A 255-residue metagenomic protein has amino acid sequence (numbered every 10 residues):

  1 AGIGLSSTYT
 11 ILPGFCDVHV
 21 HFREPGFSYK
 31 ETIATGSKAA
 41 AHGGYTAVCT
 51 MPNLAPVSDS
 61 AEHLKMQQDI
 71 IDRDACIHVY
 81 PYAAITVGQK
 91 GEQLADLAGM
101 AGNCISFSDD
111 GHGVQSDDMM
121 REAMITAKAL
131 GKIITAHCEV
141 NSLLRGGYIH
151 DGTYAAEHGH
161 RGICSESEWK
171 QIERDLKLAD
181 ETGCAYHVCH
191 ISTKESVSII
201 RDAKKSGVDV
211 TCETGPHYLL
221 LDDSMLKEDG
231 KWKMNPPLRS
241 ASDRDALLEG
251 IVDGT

Functional and structural regions predicted by a protein language model:
A1-G4: N-terminal metal-binding scaffold of metallo-dependent hydrolase/deaminase domains
T8, H19, A40, G44 (+5 more regions): Divalent metal-coordination and catalytic microenvironments
Y9-D74: Metal-associated gating/positioning segment near the N- to mid-region
P13, A47, H78, G131-I133 (+1 more regions): Proline-centered loop/turn at the N-terminus of a beta-strand
V18-E31, P52-L54, Y80-Q93, G111 (+2 more regions): Active-site mouth loops of central-metabolism enzymes
Y29-S37, G88-G99, R174-D175: Short, acidic/polar
D69-I85: A glycine-rich helix N-cap at a beta->alpha junction
L94-T255: Histidine/acidic residue-rich metal-binding segments in metalloenzymes
